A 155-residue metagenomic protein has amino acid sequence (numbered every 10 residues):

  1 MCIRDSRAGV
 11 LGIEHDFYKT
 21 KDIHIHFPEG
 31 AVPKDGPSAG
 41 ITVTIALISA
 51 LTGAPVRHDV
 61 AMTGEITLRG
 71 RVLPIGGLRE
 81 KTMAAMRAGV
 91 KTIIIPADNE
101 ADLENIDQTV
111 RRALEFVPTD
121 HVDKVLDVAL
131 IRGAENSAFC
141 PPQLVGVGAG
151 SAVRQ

Functional and structural regions predicted by a protein language model:
R4-Q155: Peripheral, non-AAA+ core regions of ATP-driven protein-machinery
